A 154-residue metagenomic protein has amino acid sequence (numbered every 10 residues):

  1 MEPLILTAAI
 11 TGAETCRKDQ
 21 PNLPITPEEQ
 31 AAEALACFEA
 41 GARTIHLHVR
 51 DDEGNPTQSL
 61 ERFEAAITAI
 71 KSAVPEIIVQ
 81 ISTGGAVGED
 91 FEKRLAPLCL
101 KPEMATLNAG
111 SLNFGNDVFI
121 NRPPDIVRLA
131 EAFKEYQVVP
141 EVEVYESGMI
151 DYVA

Functional and structural regions predicted by a protein language model:
M1-N22, T106-N113: N-terminal small/glycine-rich loop or linker at the start of catalytic domains across soluble metabolic enzymes
E2, A8, N55-I81, R128-E135: Alpha-helix-loop-beta-strand connector modules within alpha/beta enzyme cores
P3-T7, T44-H46, E76-Q80, E103-T106 (+1 more regions): Structural preference for beta-strand elements that scaffold enzyme active sites
A8, P27-A32, A40-G54: Histidine-centered catalytic micro-motifs
A9-A13, R50-D52, S82-A86, N108-L112 (+1 more regions): Active-site beta-loop-alpha junctions enriched in small/polar residues
K18, R43-A65, F114: Glycine-rich, proline-tolerant flexible connector loops at the mouths of alpha/beta enzymes
Q30, C37, H48, A105 (+1 more regions): Conserved, mostly hydrophobic/aromatic
G88-V142: Extended substrate/RNA-proximal surfaces in nucleic-acid metabolism proteins
